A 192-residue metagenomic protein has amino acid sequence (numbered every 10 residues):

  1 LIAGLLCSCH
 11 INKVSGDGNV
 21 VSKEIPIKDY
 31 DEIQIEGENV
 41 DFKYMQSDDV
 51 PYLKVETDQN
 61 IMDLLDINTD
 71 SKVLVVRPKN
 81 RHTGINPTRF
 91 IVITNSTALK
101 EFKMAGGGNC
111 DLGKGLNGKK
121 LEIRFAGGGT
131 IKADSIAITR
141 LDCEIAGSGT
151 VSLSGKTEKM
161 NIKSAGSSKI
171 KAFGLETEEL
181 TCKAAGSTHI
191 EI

Functional and structural regions predicted by a protein language model:
L1-I192: Intrinsically disordered, low-complexity terminal regions
